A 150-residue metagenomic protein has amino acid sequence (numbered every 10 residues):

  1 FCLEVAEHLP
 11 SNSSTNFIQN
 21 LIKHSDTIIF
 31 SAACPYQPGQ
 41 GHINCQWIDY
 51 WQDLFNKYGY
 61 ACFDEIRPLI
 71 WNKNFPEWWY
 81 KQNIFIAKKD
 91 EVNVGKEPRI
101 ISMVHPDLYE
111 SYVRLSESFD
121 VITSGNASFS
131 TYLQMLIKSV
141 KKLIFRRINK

Functional and structural regions predicted by a protein language model:
F1-Q40, I48-Q52, A87-K89: Conserved SAM-binding loop
Y36, I70, V92: Surface-exposed, flexible loop/turn segments at secondary-structure boundaries
G39-N44, F75: Short, solvent-exposed loop/turn segments at secondary-structure boundaries
I43-E65: Short alpha-helix
G59-N72, I84: Conserved S-adenosyl-L-methionine
K73-S118: Core SAM-dependent methyltransferase catalytic element
S102-K150: Membrane-proximal basic amphipathic "stem/tether" segments
